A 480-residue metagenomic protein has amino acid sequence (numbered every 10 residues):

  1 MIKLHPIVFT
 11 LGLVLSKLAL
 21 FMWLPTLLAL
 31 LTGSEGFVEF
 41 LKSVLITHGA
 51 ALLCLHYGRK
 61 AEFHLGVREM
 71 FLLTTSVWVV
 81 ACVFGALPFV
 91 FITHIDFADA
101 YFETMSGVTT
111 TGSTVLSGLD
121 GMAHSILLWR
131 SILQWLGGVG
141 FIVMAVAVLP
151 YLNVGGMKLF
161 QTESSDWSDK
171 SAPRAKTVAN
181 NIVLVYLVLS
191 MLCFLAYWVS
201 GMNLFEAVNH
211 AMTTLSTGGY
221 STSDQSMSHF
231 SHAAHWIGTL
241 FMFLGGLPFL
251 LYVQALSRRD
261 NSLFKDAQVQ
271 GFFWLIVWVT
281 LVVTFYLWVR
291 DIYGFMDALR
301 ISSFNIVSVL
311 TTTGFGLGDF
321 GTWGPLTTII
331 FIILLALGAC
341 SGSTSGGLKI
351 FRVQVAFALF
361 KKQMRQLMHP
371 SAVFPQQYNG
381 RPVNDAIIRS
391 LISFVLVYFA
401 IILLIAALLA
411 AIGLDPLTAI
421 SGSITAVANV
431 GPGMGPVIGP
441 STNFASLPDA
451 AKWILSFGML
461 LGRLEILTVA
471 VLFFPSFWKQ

Functional and structural regions predicted by a protein language model:
M1-Q480: Membrane-proximal intracellular helices of multi-pass ion channels
